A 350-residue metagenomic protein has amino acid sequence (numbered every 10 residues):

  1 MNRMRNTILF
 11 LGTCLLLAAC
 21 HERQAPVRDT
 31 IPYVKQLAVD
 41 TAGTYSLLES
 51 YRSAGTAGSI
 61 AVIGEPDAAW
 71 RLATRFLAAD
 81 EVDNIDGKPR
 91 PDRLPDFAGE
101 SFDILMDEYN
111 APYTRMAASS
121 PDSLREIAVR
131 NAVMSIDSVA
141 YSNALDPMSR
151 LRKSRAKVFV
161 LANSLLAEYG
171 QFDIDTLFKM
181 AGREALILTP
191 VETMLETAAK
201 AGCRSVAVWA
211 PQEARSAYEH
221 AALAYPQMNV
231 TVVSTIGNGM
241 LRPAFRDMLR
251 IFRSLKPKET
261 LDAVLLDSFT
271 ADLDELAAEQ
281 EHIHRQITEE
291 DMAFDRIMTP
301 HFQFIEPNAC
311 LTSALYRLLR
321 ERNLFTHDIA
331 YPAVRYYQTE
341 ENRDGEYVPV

Functional and structural regions predicted by a protein language model:
N2-I8: Bacterial N-terminal signal peptides that target proteins for export
N6, T13, G58-S59: N-terminal hydrophobic or amphipathic segments with adjacent small-residue motifs that include Sec signal peptides
F10-A18: Bacterial N-terminal signal peptides
H21-V350: Non-catalytic structural scaffold of enzyme domains
